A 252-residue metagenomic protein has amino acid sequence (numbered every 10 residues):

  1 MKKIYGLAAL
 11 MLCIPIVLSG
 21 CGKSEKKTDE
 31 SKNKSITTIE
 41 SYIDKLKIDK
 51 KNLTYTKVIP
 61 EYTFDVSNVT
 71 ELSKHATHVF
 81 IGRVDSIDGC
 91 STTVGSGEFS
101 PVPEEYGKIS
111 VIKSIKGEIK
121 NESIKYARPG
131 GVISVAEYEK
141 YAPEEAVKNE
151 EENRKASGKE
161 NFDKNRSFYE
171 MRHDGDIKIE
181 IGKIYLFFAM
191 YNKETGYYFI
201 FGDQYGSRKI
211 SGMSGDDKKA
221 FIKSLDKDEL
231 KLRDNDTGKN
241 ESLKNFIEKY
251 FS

Functional and structural regions predicted by a protein language model:
M1-K26: Sec-dependent N-terminal signal peptides of Gram-positive bacterial secreted proteins and lipoproteins
G22-K50, G131-S252: Netrin-like (NTR/C345C) domain of secreted extracellular proteins
I59, F64-S67, H75-V79, V102-Y106 (+3 more regions): Extracytoplasmic
I59-E71, G89-S96, N165-D176: N-terminal post-signal-peptidase region of extra-cytosolic proteins
G82-V84: Conserved hydrophobic positions within beta-strands
S86, V111-K113, R128: A residue-level detector for short acidic-glycine micro-motifs
S86-T93, I115-G117: Short, conserved beta-turn/loop elements at beta-strand boundaries and strand-helix junctions
C90-K108: Short aromatic-glycine-enriched beta-strand elements
